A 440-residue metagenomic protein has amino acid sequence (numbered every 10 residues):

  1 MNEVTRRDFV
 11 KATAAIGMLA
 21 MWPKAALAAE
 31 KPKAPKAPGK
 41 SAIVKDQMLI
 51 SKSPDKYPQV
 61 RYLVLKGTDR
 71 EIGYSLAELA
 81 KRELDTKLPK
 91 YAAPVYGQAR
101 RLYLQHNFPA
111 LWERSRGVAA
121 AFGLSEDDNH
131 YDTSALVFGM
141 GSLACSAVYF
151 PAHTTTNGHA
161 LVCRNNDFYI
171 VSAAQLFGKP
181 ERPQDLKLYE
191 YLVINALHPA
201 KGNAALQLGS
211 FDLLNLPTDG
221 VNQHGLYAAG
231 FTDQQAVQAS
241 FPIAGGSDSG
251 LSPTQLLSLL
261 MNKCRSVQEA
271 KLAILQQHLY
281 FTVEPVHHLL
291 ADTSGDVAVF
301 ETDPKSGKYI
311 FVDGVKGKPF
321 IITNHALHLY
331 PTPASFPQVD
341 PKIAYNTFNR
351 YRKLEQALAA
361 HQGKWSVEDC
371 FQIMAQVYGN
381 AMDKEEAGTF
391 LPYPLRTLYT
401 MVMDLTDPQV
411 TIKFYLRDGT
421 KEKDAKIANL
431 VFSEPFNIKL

Functional and structural regions predicted by a protein language model:
N2, D8-A28: N-terminal export signals
P35-N157, Q268-A273, T282-V286, T293-G295 (+1 more regions): C-terminus-biased signal that marks the final domain/tail of proteins
S53-Q98, K179, K187-C264: N-terminal accessory/precursor segments of enzymes
H153-T154, G158-A196: A generic, well-ordered mixed alpha/beta core segment in the N-terminal half of proteins
L161-C163, Y227-G230, L289, V299: Structural recognition of the beta-strand scaffold that forms the well-ordered cores of secreted hydrolase catalytic
N166-Y169, F211, D233-Q235, Y415-T420: Short, solvent-exposed aromatic-acidic interface loops
A236, S240-L289, G363-A375: Proteins synthesized as precursors that undergo proteolytic processing into mature forms
K308-T323: Aromatic-residue-lined binding/catalytic grooves and analogous aromatic/hydrophobic interfacial grooves in multimeric
